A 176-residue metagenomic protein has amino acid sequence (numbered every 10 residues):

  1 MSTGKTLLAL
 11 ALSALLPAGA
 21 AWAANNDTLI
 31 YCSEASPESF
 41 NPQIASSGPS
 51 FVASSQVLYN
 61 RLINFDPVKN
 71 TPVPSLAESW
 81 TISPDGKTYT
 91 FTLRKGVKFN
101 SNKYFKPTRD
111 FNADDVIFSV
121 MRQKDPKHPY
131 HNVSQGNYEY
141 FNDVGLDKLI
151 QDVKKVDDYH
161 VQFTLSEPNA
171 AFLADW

Functional and structural regions predicted by a protein language model:
M1-L8: Bacterial N-terminal signal peptides that target proteins for export
L8-L12, L16: Hydrophobic helical h-region of N-terminal Sec-dependent signal peptides in bacterial secretory/periplasmic proteins
A18-A23: Sec/Tat signal peptide C-region and signal peptidase I cleavage site
A24-T28, V57-Y59, S75-A77, P84-T88 (+4 more regions): Extracytoplasmic
C32-P84, M121, H128: N-terminal lobe/hinge region of extracytoplasmic solute-binding protein
E34-P37, A45, P67-V68, D85-K87 (+5 more regions): Solvent-exposed coil/turn segments that connect beta secondary-structure elements in extracytoplasmic/periplasmic
E78-Y130, Q162: Aromatic- and charge-enriched surface segment that lines or borders ligand/interaction sites
D110, D115, K124-W176: Surface-exposed binding/hinge segments that line and control ligand-binding clefts or catalytic entry sites
